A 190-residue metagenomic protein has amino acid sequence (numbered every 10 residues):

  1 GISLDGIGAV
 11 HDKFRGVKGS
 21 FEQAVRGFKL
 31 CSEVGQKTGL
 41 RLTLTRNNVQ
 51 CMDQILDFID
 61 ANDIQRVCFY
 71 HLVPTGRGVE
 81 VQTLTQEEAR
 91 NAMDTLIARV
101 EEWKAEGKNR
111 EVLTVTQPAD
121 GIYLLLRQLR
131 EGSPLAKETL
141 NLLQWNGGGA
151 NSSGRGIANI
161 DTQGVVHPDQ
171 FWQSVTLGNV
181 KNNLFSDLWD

Functional and structural regions predicted by a protein language model:
G1-E87: Radical SAM/AdoMet-radical enzyme domain recognition
D5-I7, Q163, Q170: Anionic group-transfer/hydrolysis microenvironments
R26-T38, N62, T95-E111, T162: A structural motif corresponding to the C-terminal end of an alpha-helix and its immediate exit/capping segment
V49-R66, G121-N141: Short, electropositive alpha-helical surface patch
E88-E138, V165-D190: C-terminal accessory region of radical SAM enzymes
L142-G147: Short, P/G- and charge-enriched loop/turn segments at secondary-structure junctions
N151-G154: Short, small/polar residue-rich loop motifs at catalytic or cofactor-binding pockets
